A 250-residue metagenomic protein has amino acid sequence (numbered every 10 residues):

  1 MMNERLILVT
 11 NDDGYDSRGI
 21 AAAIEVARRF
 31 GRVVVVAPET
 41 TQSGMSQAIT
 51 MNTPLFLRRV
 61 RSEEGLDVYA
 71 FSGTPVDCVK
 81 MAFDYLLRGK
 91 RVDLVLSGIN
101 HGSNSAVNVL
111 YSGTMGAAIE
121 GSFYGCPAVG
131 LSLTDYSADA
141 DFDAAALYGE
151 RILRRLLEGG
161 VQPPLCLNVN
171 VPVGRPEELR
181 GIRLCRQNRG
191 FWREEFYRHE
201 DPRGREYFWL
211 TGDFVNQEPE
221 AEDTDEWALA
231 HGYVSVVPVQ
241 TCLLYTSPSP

Functional and structural regions predicted by a protein language model:
N3, I7, A21-Y85: A cross-family phosphate/adenosyl-ligand binding-site feature
L6, D93-L94: Structural motif
L86-R91: Glycine-rich phosphate-binding loop signature in dinucleotide/nucleotide-binding domains
S103-S112: Glycine/threonine-rich flexible loop motifs
S122-A145: Glycine-rich phosphate/pyrophosphate-binding loops and their adjacent beta-strand/loop elements at enzyme active sites
L133-Y136, A146, R155-P202: Active-site rim beta-loop-alpha module in soluble metabolic enzymes
E200-E226: A conserved acidic, glycine/proline-rich C-terminal tail/linker
Y245-P250: Conserved small/polar residues in nucleotide/adenosyl-binding loops
